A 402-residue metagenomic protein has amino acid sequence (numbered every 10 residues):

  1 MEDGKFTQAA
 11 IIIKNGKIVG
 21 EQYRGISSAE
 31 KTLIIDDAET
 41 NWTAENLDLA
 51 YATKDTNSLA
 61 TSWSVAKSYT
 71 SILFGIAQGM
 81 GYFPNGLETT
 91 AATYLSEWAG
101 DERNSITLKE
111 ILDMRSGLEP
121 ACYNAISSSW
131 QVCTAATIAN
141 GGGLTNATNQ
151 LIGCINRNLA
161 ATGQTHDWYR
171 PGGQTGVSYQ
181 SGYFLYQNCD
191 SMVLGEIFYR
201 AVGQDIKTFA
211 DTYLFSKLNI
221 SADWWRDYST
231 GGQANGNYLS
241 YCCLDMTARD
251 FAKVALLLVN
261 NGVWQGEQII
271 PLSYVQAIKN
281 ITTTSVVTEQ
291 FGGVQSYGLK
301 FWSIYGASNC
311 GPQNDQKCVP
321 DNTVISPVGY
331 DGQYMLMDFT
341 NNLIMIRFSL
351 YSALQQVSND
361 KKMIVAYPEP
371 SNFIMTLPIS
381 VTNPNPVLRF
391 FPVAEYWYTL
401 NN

Functional and structural regions predicted by a protein language model:
E2-Y51, M335-L336, N342-I346: A short, well-structured edge-of-sheet supersecondary motif
G4, V324-N402: Structured C-terminal helix/loop/strand segments within mature extracytoplasmic catalytic/sensor domains
G16, T43, L47-L49, S58-L87 (+3 more regions): Active-site SXXK
Q22, T32-A50, A92, A125-Q180 (+1 more regions): Short, charged, amphipathic alpha-helices and their helix-cap/turn boundaries
S27-D55, Q355-P368, N372-T376: A short, polar/charged loop-to-alpha-helix boundary motif
Y51, T61, G79-Y123, G173-G176 (+3 more regions): Active-site helix/loop module of the DD-peptidase/beta-lactamase fold, centered on the serine-lysine SxxK catalytic
D190-I197, C242-V263, Q333-S349: Active-site-proximal alpha-helical segments within enzyme catalytic domains
I220-A222, D227, K279-I344: Active-site Gly/Thr loop motif
